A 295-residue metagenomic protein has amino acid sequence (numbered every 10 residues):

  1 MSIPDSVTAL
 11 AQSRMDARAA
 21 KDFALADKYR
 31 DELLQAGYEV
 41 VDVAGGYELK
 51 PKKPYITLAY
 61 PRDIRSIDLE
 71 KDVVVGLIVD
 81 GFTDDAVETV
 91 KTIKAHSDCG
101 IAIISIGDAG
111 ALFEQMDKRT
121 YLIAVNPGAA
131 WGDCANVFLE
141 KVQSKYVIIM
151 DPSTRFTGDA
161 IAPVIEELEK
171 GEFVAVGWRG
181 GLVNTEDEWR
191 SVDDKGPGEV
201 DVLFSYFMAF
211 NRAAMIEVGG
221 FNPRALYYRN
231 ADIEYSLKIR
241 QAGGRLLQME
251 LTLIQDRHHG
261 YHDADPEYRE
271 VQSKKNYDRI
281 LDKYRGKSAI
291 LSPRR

Functional and structural regions predicted by a protein language model:
G45, M249-E267: Active-site donor/metal-binding and catalytic loop motifs of nucleotide-sugar-dependent glycosylation enzymes
K53-K91: N-proximal low-complexity "stem/linker" segments adjacent to membrane-targeting elements
K91-G100: Short, acidic, metal-binding catalytic loop of nucleotide-sugar glycosyltransferases
V125-V142: Glycine-rich, basic loop-to-helix element that forms the pyrophosphate-binding segment of sugar-nucleotide handling
V147: Short aromatic/hydrophobic "clamp" motif used to bind/position activated sugar donors
R155-W189: Conserved donor NDP-sugar-binding/catalytic core segment of glycosyltransferases
S191-A213: A recurrent flexible, glycine/aromatic-enriched loop bordering the glycosyltransferase active site that acts as
I216-Q248, T252-I254: Donor nucleotide-sugar recognition loop
